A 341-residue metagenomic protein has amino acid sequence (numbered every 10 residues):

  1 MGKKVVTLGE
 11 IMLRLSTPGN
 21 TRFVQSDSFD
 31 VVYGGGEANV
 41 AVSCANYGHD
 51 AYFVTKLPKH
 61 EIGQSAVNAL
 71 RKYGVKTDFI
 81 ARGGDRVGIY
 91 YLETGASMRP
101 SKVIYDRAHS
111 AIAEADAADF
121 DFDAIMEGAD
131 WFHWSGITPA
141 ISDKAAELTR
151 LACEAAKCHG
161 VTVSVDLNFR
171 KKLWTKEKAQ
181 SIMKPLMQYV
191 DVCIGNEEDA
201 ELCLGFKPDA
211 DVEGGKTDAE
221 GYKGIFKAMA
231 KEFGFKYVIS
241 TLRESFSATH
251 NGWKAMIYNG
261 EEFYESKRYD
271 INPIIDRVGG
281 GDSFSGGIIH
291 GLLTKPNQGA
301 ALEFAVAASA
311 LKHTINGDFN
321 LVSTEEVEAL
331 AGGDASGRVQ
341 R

Functional and structural regions predicted by a protein language model:
M1-R22: Positively charged, low-complexity intrinsically disordered leader regions
R22-A41: Short catalytic helix/loop segments, enriched in acidic residues and glycine and frequently bearing histidine
G36-N46, R150-A155: Histidine-anchored nucleotide/phosphate-binding helix
V40-A51, L92, G291-T294: Alpha-helix C-terminal capping segments
D50-I137, V327-R341: Conserved N-terminal subdomain of the carbohydrate kinase-like
A155-T162, F233-K236: A short helix->loop->beta-strand "cap" motif at the edges of active sites that frequently abuts
L173-E261: Conserved phosphate/ATP/ADP-binding segment of small-molecule kinases
Y264-D334, R341: Conserved post-catalytic alpha-helical subdomain immediately downstream of the catalytic base and nucleotide-binding
